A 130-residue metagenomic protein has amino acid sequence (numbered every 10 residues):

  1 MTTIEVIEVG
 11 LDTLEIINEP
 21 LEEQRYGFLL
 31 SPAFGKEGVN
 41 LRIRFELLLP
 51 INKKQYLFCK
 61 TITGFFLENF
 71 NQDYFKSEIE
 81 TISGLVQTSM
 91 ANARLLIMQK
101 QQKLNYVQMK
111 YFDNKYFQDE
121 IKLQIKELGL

Functional and structural regions predicted by a protein language model:
M1-T88, Q102-L130: N-terminal intrinsically disordered, cationic/polar leader segments that include organellar targeting peptides
